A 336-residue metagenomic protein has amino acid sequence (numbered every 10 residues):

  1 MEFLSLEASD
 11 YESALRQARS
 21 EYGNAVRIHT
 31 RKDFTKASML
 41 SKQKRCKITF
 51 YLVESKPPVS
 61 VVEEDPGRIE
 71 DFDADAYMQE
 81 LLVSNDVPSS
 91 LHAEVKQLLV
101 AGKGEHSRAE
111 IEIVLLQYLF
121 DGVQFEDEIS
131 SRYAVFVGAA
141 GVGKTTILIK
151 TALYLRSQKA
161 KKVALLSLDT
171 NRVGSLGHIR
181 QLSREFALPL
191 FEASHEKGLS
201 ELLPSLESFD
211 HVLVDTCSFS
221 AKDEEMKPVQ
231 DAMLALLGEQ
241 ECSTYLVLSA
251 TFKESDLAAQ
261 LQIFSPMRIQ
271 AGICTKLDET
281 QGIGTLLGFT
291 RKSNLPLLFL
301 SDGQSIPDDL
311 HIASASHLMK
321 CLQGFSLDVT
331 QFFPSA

Functional and structural regions predicted by a protein language model:
M1-Q124, S130, V329-A336: Non-catalytic terminal/linker segments enriched in charged/polar, low-complexity residues
Y133-V135: Short hydrophobic/aromatic beta-strand immediately N-terminal to the Walker A/P-loop
V137-A139, V163-G174, Q181-V229, A250: Switch II (G3) loop of P-loop NTPases
K144: Conserved lysine of the Walker
I147, T151, H178: Hydrophobic positions on the alpha1 helix immediately C-terminal to the Walker A/P-loop
K150, Y154, G288: Active-site signature of alpha/beta-hydrolase-fold catalytic machinery across serine- and Asp/Cys-nucleophile hydrolases
V173-L176, G284: Short, glycine/polar-rich helix-capping loops at beta-to-alpha or helix-loop-helix junctions that flank or form
H195-P204, H211, A221-D328: Conserved catalytic-core segment of NTP-binding enzymes
